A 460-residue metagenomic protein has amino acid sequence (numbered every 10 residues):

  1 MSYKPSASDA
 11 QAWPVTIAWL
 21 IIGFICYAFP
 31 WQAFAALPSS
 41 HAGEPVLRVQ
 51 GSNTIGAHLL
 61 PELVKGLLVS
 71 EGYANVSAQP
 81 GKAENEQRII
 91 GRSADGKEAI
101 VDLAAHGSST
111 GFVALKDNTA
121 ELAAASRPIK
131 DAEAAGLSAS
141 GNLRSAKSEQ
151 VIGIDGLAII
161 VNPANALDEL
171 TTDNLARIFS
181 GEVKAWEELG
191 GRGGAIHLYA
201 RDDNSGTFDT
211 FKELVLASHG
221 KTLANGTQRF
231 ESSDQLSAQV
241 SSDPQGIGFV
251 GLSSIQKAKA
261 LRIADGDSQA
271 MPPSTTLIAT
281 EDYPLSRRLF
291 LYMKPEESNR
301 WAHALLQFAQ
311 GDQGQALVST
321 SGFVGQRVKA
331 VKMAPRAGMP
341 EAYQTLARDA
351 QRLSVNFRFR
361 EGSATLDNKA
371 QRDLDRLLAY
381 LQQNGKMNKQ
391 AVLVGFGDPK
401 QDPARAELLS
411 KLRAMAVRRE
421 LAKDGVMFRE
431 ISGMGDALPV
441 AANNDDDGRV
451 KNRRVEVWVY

Functional and structural regions predicted by a protein language model:
M1-P14: N-terminal secretory signal peptides that target proteins for export/translocation
I17-P30: Bacterial N-terminal signal peptides
A35-S363, D367-R372, R449-K451, V459: Flexible loop/hinge segments at secondary-structure junctions
N75, G325, N388, M427-F428: Residue-level detector of short coil/turn "hinge" positions at structural boundaries
I247, A258, A391, F428-R429: Hydrophobic anchor at the start of a short beta-strand that flanks the dinucleotide cofactor-binding loop
R352, R358-V394, M415-M427, V457-Y460: Periplasmic peptidoglycan-binding/anchoring modules of Gram-negative envelope and division proteins
M387, F396-Y460: Periplasmic OmpA-like peptidoglycan-binding domain that tethers envelope proteins to the cell wall
